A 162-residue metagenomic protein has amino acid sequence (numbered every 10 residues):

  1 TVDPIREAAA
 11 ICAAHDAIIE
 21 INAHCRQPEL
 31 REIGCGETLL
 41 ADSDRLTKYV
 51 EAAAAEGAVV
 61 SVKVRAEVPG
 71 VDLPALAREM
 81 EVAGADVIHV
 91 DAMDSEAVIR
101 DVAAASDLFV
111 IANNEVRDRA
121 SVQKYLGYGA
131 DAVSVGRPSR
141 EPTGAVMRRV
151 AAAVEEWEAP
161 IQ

Functional and structural regions predicted by a protein language model:
T1-P74, E96: Active-site entrance/lid segments in N-terminal catalytic domains of soluble metabolic enzymes
D3-H15, V68-M80, A104-A112, V116-V135: Catalytic cores of alpha/beta
H15-P28, A85-S95, Y128-V150: Glycine-rich phosphate-binding active-site loops on the catalytic face of alpha/beta enzymes
R31-G34, D101-A105, R137-Q162: C-terminal helical cap(s) of enzyme catalytic domains, especially alpha/beta-barrels
G36-T38, E79, A152: Residue-level signature of transmembrane alpha-helix interfaces in integral membrane proteins
T38, D42, R65, I88-A92 (+2 more regions): Glycine- and other small-residue-rich loops at beta-strand/loop junctions that grip anionic moieties
R45-E56, V71-G84, M93-D107, V116-R119: Short loop-to-alpha-helix "cap/lid" segments that border enzyme active sites across diverse enzyme classes
K48-A52, I111-V122, S139-G144, E158-Q162: Short, basic, helix/turn surface patches
